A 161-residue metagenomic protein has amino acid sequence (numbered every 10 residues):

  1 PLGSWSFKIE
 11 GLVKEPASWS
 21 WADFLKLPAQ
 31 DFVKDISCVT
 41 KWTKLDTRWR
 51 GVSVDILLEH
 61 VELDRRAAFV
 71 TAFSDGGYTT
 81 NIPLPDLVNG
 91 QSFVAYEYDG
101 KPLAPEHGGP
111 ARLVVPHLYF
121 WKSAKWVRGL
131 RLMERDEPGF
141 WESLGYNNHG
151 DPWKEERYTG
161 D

Functional and structural regions predicted by a protein language model:
P1-D161: Structured, non-membrane catalytic/scaffold regions adjacent to prosthetic-group chemistry
